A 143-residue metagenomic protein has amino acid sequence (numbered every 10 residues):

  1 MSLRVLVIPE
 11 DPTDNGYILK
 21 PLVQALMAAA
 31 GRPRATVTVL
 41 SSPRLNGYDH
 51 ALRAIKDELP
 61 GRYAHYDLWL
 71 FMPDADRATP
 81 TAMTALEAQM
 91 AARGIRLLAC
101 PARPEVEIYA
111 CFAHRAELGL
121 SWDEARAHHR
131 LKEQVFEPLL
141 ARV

Functional and structural regions predicted by a protein language model:
M1-V5, T13-S42, D49-V143: C-terminal accessory helical subdomains adjacent to catalytic cores in phosphodiester- and nucleotide-handling enzymes
E10: Phosphate-binding/switch region of NTP-binding enzymes
